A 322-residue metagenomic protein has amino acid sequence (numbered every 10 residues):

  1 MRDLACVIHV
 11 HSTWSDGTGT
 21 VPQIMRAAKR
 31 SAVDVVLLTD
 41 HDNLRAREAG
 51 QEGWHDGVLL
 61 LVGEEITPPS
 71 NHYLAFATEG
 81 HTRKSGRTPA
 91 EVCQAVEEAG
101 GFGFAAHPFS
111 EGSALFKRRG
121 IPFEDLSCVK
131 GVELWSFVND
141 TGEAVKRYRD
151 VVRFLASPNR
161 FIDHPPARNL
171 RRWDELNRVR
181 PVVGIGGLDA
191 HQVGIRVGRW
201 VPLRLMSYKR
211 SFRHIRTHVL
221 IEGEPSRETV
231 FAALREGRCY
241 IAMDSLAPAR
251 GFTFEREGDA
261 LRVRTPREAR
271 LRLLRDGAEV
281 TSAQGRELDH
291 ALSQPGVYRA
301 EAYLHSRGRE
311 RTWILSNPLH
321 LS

Functional and structural regions predicted by a protein language model:
M1-D150, D163-E175, V179, G187 (+1 more regions): A metal-dependent hydrolase metal-coordination microenvironment
R2-D3, V21-I24, V179-S322: C-terminal functional module detector
V7, H11, E79, L115 (+5 more regions): A near-ubiquitous, low-amplitude feature marking generic local secondary-structure context
S31-V33, A49-G53, S85, G120-I121 (+5 more regions): Short alpha-helical interface elements
V145-P165, P181, G198-R210: Alpha-helical membrane-targeting segments
